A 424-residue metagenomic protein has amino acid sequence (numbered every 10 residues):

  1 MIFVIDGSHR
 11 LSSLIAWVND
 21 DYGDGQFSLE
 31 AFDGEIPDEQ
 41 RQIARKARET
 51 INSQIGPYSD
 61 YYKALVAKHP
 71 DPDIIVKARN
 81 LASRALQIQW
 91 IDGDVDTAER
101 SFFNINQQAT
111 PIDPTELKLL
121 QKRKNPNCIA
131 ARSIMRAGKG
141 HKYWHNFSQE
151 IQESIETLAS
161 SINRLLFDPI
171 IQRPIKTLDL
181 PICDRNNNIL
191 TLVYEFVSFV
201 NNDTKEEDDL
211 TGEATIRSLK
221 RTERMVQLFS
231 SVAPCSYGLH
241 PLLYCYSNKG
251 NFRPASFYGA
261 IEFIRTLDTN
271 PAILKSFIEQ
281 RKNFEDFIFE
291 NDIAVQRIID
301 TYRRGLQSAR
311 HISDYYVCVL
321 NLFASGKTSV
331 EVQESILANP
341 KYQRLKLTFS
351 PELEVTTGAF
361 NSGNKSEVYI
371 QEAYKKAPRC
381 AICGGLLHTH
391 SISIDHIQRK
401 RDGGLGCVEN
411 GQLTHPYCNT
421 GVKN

Functional and structural regions predicted by a protein language model:
M1-N187, G411: Basic- and aromatic-enriched surface patches that contact anionic nucleotides/nucleic acids
I2-D6, N248-R253, C407: Secondary-structure capping and boundary motifs in well-ordered enzyme cores
G7, S362-V368, R379-T414, N424: Histidine-centered nuclease catalytic patch
D20-G23, Q107, L192-D203, T266-N270 (+3 more regions): Short, well-ordered loop/turn and helix-capping segments at boundaries between secondary-structure elements and domains
G34-K46, P126, E279-D300, I392: Short, mixed-charge aromatic SLiMs
S101, A260, V368: A residue-level signal for conserved active-site and pocket-lining positions in enzyme catalytic cores
V193-A338: A cross-family structural signal marking well-folded subdomains
Q333-I382, L405: Short, charged surface segments at domain edges that flank catalytic/cofactor-binding sites
